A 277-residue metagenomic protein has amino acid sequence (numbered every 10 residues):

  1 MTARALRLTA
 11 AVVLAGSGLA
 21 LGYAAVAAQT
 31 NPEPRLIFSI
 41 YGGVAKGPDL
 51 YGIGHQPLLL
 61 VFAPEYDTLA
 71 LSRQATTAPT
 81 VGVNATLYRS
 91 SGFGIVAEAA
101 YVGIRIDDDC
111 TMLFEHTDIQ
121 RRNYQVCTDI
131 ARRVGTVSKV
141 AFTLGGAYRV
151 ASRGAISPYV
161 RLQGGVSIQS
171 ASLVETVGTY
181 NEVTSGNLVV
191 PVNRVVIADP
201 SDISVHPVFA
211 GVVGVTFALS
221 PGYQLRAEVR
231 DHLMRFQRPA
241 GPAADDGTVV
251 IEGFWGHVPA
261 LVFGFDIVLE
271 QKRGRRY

Functional and structural regions predicted by a protein language model:
M1-L6: N-terminal secretory signal peptides that target proteins for export/translocation
T9-A20: Bacterial N-terminal signal peptides
Y23-Y88, V189, V262-Y277: Short glycine/proline- and aromatic-enriched beta-strand/turn motifs that initiate or cap beta-hairpins
N31-S39, A78-G82, G92-G94, V137-T143 (+5 more regions): Outer-membrane beta-barrel architecture
E33, Y88-G92, A151-I156, A218-G222 (+1 more regions): Outer-membrane beta-barrel channels and translocator barrels
I40-V44, V81-L87, A97-A99, F142-Y148 (+4 more regions): Residues on the lipid-exposed face of transmembrane beta-strands in outer-membrane beta-barrel proteins
G47-T76, A100-A141, S167-H206, M234-A260: Extracellular/periplasm-exposed beta-strand and loop segments of Gram-negative cell-envelope proteins, dominated by
G211, F217-Y277: Predominantly the C-terminal beta-signal and adjacent terminal strand-loop region of outer-membrane beta-barrel
